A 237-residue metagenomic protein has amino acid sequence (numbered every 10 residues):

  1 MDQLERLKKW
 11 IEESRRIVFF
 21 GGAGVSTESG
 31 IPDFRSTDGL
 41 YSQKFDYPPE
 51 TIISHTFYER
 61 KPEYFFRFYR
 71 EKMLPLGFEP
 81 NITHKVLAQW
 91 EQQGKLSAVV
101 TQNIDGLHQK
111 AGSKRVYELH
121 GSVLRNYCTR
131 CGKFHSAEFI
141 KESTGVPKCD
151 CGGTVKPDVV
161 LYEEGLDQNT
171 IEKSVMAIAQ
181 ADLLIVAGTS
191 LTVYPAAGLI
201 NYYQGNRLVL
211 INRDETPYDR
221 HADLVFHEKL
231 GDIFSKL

Functional and structural regions predicted by a protein language model:
M1-L237: Conserved catalytic core of sirtuin-type NAD+-dependent deacylases
